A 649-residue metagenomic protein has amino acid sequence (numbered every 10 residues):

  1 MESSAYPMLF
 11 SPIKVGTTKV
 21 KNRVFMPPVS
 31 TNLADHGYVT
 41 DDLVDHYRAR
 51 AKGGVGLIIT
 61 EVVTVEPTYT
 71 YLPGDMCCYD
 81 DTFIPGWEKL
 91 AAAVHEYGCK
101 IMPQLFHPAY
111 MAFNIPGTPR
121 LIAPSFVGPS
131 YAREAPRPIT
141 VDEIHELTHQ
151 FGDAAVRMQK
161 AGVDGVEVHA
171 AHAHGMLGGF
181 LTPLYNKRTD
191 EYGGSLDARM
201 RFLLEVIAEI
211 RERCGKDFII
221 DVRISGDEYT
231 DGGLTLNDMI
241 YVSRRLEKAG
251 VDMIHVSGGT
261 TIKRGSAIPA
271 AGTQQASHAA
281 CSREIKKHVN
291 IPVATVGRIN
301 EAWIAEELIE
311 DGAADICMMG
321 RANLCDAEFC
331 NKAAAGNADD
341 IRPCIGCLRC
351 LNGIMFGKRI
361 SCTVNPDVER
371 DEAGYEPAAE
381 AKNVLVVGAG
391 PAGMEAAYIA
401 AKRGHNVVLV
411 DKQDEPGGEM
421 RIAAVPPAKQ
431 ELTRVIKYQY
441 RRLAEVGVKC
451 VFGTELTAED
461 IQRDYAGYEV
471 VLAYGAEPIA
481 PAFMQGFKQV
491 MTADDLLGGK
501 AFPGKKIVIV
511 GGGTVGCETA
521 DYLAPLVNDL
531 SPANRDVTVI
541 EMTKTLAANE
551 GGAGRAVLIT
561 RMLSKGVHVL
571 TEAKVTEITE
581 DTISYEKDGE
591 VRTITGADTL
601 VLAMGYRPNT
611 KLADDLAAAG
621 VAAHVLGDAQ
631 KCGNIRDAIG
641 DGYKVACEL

Functional and structural regions predicted by a protein language model:
M1-V387, P391, E395, I399-V407 (+2 more regions): Flavin-dependent oxidoreductase catalytic cores
G56, D164, D252, D315 (+4 more regions): Conserved acidic residues
S257, V296, N365, G453-E455 (+4 more regions): Conserved beta-strand termini and adjacent loop/short-helix elements that scaffold enzyme active sites in alpha/beta
R264-A271, P292, D315, R421-A428 (+2 more regions): Short beta-alpha connecting loops at secondary-structure transitions that line or flank enzyme active sites
V289, G312-A313, V446, G486 (+3 more regions): Short, structured coil segments at secondary-structure junctions
W303, A381-V410, V451-R463, A473-Q489 (+2 more regions): Rossmann-like dinucleotide/flavin-binding elements
L409-V446, A520-V575: Rossmann-like dinucleotide-binding cores of NAD(P)H-dependent redox enzymes
